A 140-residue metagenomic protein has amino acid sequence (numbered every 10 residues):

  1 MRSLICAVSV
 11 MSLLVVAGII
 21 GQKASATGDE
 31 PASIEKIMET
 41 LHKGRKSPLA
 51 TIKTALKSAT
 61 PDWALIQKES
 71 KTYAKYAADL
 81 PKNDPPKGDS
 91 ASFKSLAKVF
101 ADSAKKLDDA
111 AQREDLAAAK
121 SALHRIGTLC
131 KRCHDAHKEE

Functional and structural regions predicted by a protein language model:
M1-I5: Positively charged n-region of N-terminal signal peptides that target proteins for export
A7-A17: Bacterial N-terminal signal peptides
I19-E140: Sequence context surrounding c-type heme c attachment/ligation sites in exported
